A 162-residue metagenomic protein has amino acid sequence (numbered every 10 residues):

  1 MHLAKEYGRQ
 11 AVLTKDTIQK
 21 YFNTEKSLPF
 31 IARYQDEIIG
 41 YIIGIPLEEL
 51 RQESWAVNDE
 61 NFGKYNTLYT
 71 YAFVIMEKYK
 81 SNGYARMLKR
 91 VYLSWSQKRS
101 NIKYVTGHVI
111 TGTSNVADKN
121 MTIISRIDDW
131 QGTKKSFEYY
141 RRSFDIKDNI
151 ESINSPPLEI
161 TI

Functional and structural regions predicted by a protein language model:
Y7-Q35, I43, E49: Active-site rim helix/loop that mediates acceptor-substrate recognition in acyltransferases
T17-I18, W55-N61, S125-D128: Short, P/G- and charge-enriched loop/turn segments at secondary-structure junctions
I42-A72: Conserved acyl-donor/pantetheine-binding loop and adjacent beta-alpha core of acyl/acetyltransferases and related
Y69-I75, K80-W95: Conserved acetyl-CoA-binding loop-helix of GNAT-fold acetyltransferases
S96-T111: Conserved GNAT acetyl-CoA-binding A-motif
V116-I127: Short, aromatic/basic amphipathic alpha-helical patches
S125-I162: C-terminal "cap" of GNAT-fold acetyltransferases
